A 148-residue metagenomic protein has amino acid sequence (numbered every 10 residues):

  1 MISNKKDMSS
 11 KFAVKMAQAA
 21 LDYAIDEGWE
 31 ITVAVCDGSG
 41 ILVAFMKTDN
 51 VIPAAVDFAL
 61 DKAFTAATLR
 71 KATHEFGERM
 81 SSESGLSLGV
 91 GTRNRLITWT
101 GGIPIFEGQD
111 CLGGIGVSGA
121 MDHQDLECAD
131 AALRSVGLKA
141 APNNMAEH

Functional and structural regions predicted by a protein language model:
M1-H148: Flexible, solvent-exposed loop/hinge segments and secondary-structure transition points
